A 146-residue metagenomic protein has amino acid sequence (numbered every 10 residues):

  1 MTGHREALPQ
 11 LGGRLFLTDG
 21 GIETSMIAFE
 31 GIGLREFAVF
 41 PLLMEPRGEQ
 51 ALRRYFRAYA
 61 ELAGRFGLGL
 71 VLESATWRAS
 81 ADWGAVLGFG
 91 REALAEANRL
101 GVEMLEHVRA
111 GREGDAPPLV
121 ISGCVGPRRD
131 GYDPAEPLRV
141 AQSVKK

Functional and structural regions predicted by a protein language model:
M1-K146: Domain-level signal for soluble alpha/beta catalytic cores
